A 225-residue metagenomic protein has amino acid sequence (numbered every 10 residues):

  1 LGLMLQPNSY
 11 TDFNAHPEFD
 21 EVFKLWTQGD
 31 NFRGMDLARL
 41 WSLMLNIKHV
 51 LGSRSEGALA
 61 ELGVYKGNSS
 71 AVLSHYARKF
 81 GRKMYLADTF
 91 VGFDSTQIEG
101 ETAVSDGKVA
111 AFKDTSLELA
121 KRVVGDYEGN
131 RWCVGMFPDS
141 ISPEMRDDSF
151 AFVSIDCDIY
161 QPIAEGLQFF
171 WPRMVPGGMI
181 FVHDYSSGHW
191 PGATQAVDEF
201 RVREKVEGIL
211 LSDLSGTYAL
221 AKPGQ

Functional and structural regions predicted by a protein language model:
L1-P7: N-terminal auxiliary segments of SAM/dcSAM-dependent transferases
Y10-L37, G52-Q225: S-adenosylmethionine/decaboxylated-SAM
W41-R54: Conserved alpha-helix/loop element of class I SAM-dependent methyltransferases that forms part of the SAM/SAH-binding
